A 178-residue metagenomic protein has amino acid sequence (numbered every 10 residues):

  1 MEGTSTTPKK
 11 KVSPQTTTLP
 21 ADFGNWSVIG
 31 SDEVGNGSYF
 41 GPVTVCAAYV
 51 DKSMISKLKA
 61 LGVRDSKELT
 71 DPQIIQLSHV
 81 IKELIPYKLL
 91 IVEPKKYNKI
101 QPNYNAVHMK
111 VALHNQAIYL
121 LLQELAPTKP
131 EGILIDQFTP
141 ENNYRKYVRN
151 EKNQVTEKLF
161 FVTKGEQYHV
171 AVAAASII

Functional and structural regions predicted by a protein language model:
M1-I178: RNase H-like, Mg2+-dependent phosphodiesterase core, and more generally RNA phosphate-backbone-engaging helix-loop
